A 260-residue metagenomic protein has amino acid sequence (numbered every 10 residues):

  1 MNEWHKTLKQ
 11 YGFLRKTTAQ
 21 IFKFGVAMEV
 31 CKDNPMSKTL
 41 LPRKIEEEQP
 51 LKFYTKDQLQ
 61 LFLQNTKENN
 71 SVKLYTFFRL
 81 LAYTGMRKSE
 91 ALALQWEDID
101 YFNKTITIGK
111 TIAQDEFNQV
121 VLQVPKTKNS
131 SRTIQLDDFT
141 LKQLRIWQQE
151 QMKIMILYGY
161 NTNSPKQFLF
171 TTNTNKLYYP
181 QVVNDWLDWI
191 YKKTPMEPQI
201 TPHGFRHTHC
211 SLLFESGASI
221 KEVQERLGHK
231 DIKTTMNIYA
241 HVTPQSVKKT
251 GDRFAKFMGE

Functional and structural regions predicted by a protein language model:
M1-P50, L63-N65: N-terminal core-binding DNA-recognition domain of tyrosine recombinases/integrases
L8, Q64-L74, I134, Q151-G159 (+3 more regions): Short, basic (Lys/Arg/His-rich) helix/loop patches that form interaction surfaces in the mid-to-C-terminal regions
K23-N34, F78-I112: Short, charged phosphate-coordinating catalytic segments
C31-D33, K44-Q64, G109, Q114-D137: DNA breakage-rejoining catalytic core of tyrosine-based enzymes
K32-D33, L41, Q64, A93 (+3 more regions): Phosphate-coordinating loops and pocket residues in cytosolic domains that bind phosphorylated ligands
F62-N65, A113-Q123, S216, N237 (+1 more regions): DNA/chromatin major-groove-contacting recognition/catalytic segments
N103, Q114-E116, V121-S131, D138-T140 (+4 more regions): C-terminal secondary-structure termini that scaffold catalytic or DNA-interacting sites
N103-G109, T201, L212, Q224-V242 (+1 more regions): Short functional hotspots where side chains directly engage DNA or cofactors
